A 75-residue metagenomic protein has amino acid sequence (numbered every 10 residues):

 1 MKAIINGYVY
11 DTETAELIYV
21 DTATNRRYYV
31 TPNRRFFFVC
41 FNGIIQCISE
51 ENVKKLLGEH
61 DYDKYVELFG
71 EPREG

Functional and structural regions predicted by a protein language model:
M1-G75: Secondary-structure transition motif
